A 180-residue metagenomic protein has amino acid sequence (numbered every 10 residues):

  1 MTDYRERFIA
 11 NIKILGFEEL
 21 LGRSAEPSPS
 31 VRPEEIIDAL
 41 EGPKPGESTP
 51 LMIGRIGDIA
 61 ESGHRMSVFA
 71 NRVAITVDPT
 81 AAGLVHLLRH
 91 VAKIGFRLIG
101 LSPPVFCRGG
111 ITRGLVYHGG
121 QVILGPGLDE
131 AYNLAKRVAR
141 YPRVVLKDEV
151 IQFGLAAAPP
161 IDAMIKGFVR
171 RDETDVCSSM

Functional and structural regions predicted by a protein language model:
M1-K93, R97, L101-S102: Catalytic NTP-binding/metal-coordinating core of nucleotidyl cyclase/transferase enzymes
E6, Y141-M180: Intrinsically disordered, glycine/charged-rich C-terminal tails and inter-domain linkers that flank nucleotidyl cyclase
L15, T80, T112-V116, E149: An acidic- and aromatic-residue-enriched active-site/binding cleft used to recognize and process polar
E19-L20, G119, Q152-L155: Short catalytic/ligand-binding loop motif for oxyanion handling, primarily in non-cytosolic enzymes, centered on
I59-E61, V68, P104, R137-A139 (+2 more regions): A generic structural signal for short, non-catalytic loop/turn and secondary-structure boundary residues
A70-T76, P104-H118: A short glycine-enriched loop-to-beta-strand structural element that forms part of the catalytic core of nucleotide
V85-L88, G119-A135: Catalytic-core segments of nucleotide cyclases and related cyclic-nucleotide turnover enzymes
I99-G109, R113, D129-V150: Catalytic/regulatory signature loops of cyclic-dinucleotide turnover enzymes and related class III nucleotidyl cyclases
